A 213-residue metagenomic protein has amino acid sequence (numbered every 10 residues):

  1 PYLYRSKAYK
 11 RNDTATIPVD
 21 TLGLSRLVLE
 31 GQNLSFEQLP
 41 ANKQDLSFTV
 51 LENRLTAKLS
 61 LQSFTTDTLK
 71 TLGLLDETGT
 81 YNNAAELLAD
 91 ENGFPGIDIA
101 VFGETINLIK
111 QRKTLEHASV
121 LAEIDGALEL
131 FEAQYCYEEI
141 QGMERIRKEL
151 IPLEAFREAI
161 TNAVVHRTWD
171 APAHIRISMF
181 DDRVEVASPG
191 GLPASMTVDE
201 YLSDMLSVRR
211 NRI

Functional and structural regions predicted by a protein language model:
P1-L153, R157-I213: Conserved N-terminal catalytic/coupling substructures associated with nucleotide/phosphate chemistry
